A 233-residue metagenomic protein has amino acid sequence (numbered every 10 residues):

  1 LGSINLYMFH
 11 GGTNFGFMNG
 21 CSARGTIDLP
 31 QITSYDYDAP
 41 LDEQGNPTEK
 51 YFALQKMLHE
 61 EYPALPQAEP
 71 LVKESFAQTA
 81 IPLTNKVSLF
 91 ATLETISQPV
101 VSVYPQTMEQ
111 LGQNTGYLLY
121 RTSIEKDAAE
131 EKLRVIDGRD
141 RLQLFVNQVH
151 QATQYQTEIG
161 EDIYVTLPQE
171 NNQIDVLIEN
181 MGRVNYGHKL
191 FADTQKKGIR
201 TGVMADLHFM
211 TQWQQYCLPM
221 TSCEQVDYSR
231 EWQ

Functional and structural regions predicted by a protein language model:
G2, L6-R230: Carbohydrate-binding surfaces of carbohydrate-active enzymes
